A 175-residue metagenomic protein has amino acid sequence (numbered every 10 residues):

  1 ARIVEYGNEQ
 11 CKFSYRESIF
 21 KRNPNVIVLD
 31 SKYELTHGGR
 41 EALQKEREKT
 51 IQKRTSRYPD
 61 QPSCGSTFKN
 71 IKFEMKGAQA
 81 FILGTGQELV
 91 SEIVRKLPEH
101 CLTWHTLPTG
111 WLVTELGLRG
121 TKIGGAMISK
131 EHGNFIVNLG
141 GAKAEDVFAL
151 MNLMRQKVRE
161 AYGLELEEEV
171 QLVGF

Functional and structural regions predicted by a protein language model:
I3-D146, A161, E165-F175: Phosphate/pyrophosphate- and phosphate-bearing ligand-binding catalytic cores of soluble enzymes
V158: Conserved ATP-binding N-box helix of the HATPase_c
